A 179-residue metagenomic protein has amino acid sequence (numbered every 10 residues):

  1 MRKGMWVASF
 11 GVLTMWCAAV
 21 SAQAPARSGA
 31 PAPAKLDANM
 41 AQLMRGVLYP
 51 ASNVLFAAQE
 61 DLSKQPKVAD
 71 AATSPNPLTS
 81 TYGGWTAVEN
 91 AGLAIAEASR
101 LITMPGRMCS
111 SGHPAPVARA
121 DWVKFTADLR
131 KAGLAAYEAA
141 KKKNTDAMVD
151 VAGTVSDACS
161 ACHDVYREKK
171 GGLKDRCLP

Functional and structural regions predicted by a protein language model:
M1-G4: Positively charged n-region of N-terminal signal peptides that target proteins for export
V7-A18: Bacterial N-terminal signal peptides
F10-G11, T79, P116, S160: Generic detection of intrinsically disordered/low-complexity segments and helix-coil linkers/edges
V20-A22: Hydrophobic single-pass membrane-insertion segments
A24-T154, E168-P179: Extracytoplasmic c-type cytochrome modules immediately beyond a signal peptide or single-pass transmembrane anchor
V155-Y166: The canonical Cys-X-X-Cys-His
